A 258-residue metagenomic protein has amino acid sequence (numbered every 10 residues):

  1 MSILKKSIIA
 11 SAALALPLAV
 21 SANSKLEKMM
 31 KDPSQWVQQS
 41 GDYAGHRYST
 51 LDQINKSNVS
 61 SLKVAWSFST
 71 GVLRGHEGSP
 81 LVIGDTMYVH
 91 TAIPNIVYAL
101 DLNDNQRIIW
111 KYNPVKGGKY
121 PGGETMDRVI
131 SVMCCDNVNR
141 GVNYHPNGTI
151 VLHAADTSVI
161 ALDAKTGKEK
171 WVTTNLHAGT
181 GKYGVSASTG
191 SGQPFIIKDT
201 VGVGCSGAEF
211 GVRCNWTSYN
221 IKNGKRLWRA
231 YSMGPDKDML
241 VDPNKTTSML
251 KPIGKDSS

Functional and structural regions predicted by a protein language model:
M1-I9: Bacterial N-terminal signal peptides that target proteins for export
A13-L14: Short, linear, compositionally biased motifs with a strong N-terminal bias
P17-A19: N-terminal signal peptide c-region/cleavage motif recognized by signal peptidases
N23-T70, R107-S131, K168-H177, K225-G234 (+1 more regions): Aromatic (tryptophan-biased) beta-strands that constitute blades/sheets of beta-rich domains
P33-S40, G75-I96, D127-V159, V185-R213 (+1 more regions): Repeat-blade elements of multi-bladed beta-propeller folds
I54-S57, L100, L162, Y219: Hydrophobic/aromatic beta-strand positions that recur at structurally equivalent sites within the blades
D101-N105, A164-T166, I221-N223: Short loop/turn segments that connect beta-strands within beta-propeller blades
L162, C214-K225: Beta-propeller blade signature
